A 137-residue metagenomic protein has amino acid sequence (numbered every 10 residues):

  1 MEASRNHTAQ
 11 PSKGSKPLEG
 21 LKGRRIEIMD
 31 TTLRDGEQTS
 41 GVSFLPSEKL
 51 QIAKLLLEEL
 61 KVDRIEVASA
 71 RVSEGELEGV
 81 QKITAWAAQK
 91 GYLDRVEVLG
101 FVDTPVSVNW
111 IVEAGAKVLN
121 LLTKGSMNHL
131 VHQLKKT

Functional and structural regions predicted by a protein language model:
M1-V42: N-terminal amphipathic alpha-helix/helix-capping segment at the start of soluble metabolic enzymes
G23-I26, K61-D63, Q89-V96, G115-K117: Short, well-ordered coil/turn segments that N-cap beta-strands
G23-T31, L45-E66, R71-G79: N-terminal glycine-rich anion-binding loops that anchor highly charged ligand groups
I28-L50, R95-D103, L130-T137: Active-site mouth loops of central-metabolism enzymes
M29-T31, K117-M127: Non-cysteine beta-strand/loop elements that form the S-adenosyl-L-methionine
G36, L56, L119: Conserved, mostly hydrophobic/aromatic
L57, I83-G91, V108-K117: Acidic (Asp/Glu)-rich catalytic clusters
K61-A87, L99, T123-K136: Glycine-rich, proline-tolerant flexible connector loops at the mouths of alpha/beta enzymes
